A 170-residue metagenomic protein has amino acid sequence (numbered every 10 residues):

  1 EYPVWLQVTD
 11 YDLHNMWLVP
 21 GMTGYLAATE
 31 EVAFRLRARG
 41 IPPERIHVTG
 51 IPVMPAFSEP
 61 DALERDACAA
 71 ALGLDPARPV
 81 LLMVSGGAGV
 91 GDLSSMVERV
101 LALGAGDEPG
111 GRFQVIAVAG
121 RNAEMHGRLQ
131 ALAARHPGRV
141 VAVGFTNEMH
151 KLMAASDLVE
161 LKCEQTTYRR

Functional and structural regions predicted by a protein language model:
Y2-D10: Active-site proximal beta-strand in glycosyltransferases
Y2-P3, G24, Q114: Proline-centered loop/turn at the N-terminus of a beta-strand
L6, M16-L26: A conserved, positively charged/aromatic
V8, G50, G144: Short loop/edge segments at beta-strand edges and connector loops that shape dinucleotide/nucleotide cofactor-binding
T23-V90, G120-E124: A nucleotide-sugar donor-handling region in carbohydrate enzymes
E64-A67, L74-A155: Donor-nucleotide binding loops and adjacent catalytic segments primarily of GT-B fold Leloir glycosyltransferases
H150, Y168-R170: Short alpha-helical segment that forms part of, or immediately flanks, the ligand-binding pocket in carbohydrate-active
A154-Q165: Acidic donor-binding loop of glycosyltransferase active sites
